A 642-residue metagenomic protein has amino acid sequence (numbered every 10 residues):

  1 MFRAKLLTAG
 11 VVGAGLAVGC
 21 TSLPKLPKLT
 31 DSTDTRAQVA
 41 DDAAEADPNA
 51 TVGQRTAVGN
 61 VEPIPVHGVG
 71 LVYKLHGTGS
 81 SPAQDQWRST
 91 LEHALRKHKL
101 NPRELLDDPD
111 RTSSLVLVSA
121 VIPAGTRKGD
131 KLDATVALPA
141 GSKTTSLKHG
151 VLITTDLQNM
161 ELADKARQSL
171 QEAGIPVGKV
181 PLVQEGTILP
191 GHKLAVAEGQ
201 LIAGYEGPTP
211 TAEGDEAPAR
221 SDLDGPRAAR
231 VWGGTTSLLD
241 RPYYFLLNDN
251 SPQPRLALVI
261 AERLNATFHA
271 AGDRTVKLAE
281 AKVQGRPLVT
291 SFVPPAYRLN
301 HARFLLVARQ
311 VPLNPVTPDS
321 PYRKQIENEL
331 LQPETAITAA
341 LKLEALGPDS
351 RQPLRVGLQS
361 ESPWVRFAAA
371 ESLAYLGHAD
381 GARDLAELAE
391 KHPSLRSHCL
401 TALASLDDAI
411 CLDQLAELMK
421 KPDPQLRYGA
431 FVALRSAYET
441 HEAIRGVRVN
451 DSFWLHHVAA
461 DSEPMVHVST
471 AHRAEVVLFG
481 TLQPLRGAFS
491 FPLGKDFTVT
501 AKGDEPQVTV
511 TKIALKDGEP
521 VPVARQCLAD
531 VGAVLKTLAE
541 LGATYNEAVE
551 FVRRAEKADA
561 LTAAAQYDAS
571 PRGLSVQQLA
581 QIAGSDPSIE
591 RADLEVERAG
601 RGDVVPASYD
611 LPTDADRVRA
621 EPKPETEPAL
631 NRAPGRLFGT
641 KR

Functional and structural regions predicted by a protein language model:
M1-T8: Bacterial N-terminal signal peptides that target proteins for export
A17-G19: C-terminal motif of bacterial Sec signal peptides marking the signal peptidase cleavage site
S22-H67, Y73-T335, L346, L395 (+2 more regions): Beta-strand/loop-dominated core regions that host nucleotide or nucleotide-derived cofactor-binding catalytic loops
V293, L358, E371, A389 (+4 more regions): Active-site proximal loops enriched in glycine and acidic residues that flank catalytic Cys/His/Asp and coordinate
T317-E327, P348-Q359, H378-E390, D408-M419 (+1 more regions): Amphipathic alpha-helical scaffolding segments comprising HEAT/armadillo-like alpha-solenoid repeats
Q332, E361-S362, K391-S394, P422-D423: Short inter-helical turns and helix N-cap capping residues of alpha-solenoid HEAT/ARM repeat scaffolds
A336-L346, V356-Q359, R366-H378, A386 (+3 more regions): Structural detector for internal amphipathic alpha-helices that build alpha-solenoid repeat scaffolds
